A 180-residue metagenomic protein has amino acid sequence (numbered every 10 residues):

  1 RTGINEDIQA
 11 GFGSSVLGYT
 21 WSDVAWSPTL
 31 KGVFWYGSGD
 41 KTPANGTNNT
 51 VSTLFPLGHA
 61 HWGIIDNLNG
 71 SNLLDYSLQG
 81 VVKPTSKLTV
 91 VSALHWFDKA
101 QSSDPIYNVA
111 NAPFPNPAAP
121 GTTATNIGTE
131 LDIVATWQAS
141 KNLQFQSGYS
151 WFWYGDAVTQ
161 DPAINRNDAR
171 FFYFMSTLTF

Functional and structural regions predicted by a protein language model:
R1-F12, T42-T50, S103-V109, A157-I164: Outer-membrane beta-barrel translocator domains and adjoining extracellular loop/strand segments of Gram-negative
R1-T2, F34-D40, L94-A100, W151-G155 (+1 more regions): Transmembrane beta-strands of outer-membrane beta-barrel pores
D7-G13, W26, N72-Y76, I127-L131 (+1 more regions): Residues that define the transmembrane beta-barrel architecture of outer-membrane proteins
S14-V16, I65, S77-Q79, P120 (+2 more regions): Membrane-embedded beta-strand positions in outer-membrane beta-barrel channels/transporters
Y19-D23, Y36, V82, W137 (+2 more regions): Residue-level signature of outer-membrane beta-barrel architecture
V24-P28, K87-V90, W137, K141-S147: Repeated loop/turn-to-beta-strand initiation elements of outer-membrane beta-barrel proteins
L30-F34, G80, S92, A135 (+2 more regions): Membrane-embedded beta-strand positions of outer-membrane beta-barrel proteins
S140-F180: Predominantly the C-terminal beta-signal and adjacent terminal strand-loop region of outer-membrane beta-barrel
